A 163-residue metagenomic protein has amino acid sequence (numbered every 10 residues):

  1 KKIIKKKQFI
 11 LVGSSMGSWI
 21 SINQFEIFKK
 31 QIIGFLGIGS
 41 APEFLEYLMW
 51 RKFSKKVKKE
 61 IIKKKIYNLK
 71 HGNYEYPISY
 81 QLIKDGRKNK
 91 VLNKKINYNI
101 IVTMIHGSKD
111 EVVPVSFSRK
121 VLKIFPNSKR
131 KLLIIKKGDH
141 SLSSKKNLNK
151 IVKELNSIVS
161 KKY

Functional and structural regions predicted by a protein language model:
I4-S14: Alpha/beta-hydrolase fold nucleophile elbow
G13-G17, S21: Gly/Ala-rich beta-loop-alpha elbow adjacent to hydrolase catalytic centers
K30-I78: Hydrolase active-site cap/lid region
N97-Y98, M104-H106, D110: Short beta-strand/loop motif that positions the catalytic acidic residue of the alpha/beta-hydrolase fold
I100, P114-K123, N147: Short alpha-helix in the alpha/beta-hydrolase fold that links the catalytic acid
K109-V113, S141: Acidic catalytic loop of the alpha/beta-hydrolase fold
F125-S141: Catalytic histidine neighborhood in serine/cysteine hydrolases with alpha/beta-hydrolase-type architecture
G138-K150: Catalytic histidine-centered segment of alpha/beta-hydrolase-like enzymes
